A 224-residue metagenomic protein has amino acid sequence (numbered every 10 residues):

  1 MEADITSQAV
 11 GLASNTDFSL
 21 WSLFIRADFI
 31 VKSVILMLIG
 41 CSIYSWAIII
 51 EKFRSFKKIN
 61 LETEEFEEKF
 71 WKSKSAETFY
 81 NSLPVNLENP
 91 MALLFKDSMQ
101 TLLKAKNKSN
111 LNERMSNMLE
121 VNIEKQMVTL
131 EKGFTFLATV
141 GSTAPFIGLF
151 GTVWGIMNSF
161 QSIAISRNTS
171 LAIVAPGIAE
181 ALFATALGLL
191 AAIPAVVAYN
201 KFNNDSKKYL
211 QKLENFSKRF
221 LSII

Functional and structural regions predicted by a protein language model:
M1-R26: Short, strongly hydrophobic alpha-helical membrane anchors
L20-K52: Hydrophobic alpha-helical transmembrane segments
V31-I35, E131-G141, E180-A184: N-terminal membrane-entry
V34-M37, C41-Y44, A144-I147, G151-W154 (+1 more regions): Residue-level signal for the membrane-embedded core of alpha-helical transmembrane segments, especially mid-helix
K57-S170, V197-I224: Predominantly long cytosolic amphipathic alpha-helical stalk/bundle segments
R167-A181: Hydrophobic alpha-helical transmembrane segments and adjacent short intramembrane/lumenal linkers of inner/organellar
A181-A195: Hydrophobic alpha-helical transmembrane segments of polytopic membrane proteins
